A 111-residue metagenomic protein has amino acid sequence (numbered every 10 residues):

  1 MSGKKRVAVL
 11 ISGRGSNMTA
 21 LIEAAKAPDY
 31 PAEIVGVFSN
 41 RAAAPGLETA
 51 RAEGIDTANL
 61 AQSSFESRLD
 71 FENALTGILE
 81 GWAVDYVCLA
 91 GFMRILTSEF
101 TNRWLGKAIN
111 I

Functional and structural regions predicted by a protein language model:
M1-I111: One-carbon transfer enzymes
